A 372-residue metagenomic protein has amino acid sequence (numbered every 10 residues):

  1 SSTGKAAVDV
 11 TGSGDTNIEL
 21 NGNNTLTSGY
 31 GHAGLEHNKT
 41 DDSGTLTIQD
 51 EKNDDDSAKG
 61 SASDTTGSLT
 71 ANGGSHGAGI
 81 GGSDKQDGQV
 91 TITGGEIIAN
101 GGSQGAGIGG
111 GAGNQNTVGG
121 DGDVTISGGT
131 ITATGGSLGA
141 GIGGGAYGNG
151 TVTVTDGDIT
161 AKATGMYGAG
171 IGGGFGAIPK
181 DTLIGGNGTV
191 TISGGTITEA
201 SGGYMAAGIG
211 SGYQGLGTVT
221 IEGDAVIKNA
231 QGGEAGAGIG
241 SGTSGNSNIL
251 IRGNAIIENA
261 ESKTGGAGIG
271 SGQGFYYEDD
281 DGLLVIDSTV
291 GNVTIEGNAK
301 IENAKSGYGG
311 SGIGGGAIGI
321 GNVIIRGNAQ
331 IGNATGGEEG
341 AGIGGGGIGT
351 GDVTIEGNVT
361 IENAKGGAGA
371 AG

Functional and structural regions predicted by a protein language model:
S1-G372: A composition-driven surface/loop motif
